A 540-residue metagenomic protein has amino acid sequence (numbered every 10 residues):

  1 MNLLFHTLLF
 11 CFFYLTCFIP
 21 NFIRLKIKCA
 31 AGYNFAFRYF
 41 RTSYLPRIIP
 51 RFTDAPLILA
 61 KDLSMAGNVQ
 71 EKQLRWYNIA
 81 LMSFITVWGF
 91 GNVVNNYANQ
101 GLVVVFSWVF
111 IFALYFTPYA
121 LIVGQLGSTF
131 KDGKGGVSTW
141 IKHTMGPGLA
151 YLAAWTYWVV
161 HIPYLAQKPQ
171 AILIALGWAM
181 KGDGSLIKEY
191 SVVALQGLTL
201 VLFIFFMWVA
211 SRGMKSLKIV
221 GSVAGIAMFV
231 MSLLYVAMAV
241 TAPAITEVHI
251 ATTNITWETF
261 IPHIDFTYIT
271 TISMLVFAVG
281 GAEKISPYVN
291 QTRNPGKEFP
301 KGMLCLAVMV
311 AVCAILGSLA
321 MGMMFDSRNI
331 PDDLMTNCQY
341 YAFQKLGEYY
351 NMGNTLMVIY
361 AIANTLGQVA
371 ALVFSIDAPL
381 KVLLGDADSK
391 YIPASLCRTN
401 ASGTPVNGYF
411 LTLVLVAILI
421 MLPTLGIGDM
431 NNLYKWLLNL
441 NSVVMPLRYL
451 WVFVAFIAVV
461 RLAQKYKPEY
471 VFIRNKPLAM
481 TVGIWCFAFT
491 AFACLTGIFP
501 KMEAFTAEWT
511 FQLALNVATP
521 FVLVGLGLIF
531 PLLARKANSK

Functional and structural regions predicted by a protein language model:
N21, A36-F106, F110, F116-G124 (+3 more regions): Membrane-interface "cap" regions at the ends of multi-pass membrane proteins
N21, K72, V105-F106, E189-A194 (+2 more regions): Helix-loop-helix junctions that connect adjacent transmembrane segments in multi-pass membrane transporters
Q70-E71, T399-S402, Y449-M502, F511-Q512: C-terminal membrane-solvent junction of multi-pass transporters and transport-like membrane proteins
E71-I79, L195-G197, R293-G296, C305-V310 (+2 more regions): Loop-to-transmembrane helix boundary motifs in multi-pass membrane proteins
P118-Q125, T129, G133-T199, W208 (+3 more regions): Hydrophobic transmembrane alpha-helices that form the core helical bundles of multi-pass secondary transporters
S138-I141, G146, G302-V373, I392-N441: TM-loop-TM module centered on a large, flexible mid-protein loop between adjacent transmembrane helices in multi-pass
K142, Q170-A194, M231, Q291-P295 (+2 more regions): Helix-loop-helix connectors at the membrane interface of multi-pass transporters/channels
L176, Q196-H249, G280, M303-V308 (+3 more regions): Membrane-interface loop-to-helix entry segments
